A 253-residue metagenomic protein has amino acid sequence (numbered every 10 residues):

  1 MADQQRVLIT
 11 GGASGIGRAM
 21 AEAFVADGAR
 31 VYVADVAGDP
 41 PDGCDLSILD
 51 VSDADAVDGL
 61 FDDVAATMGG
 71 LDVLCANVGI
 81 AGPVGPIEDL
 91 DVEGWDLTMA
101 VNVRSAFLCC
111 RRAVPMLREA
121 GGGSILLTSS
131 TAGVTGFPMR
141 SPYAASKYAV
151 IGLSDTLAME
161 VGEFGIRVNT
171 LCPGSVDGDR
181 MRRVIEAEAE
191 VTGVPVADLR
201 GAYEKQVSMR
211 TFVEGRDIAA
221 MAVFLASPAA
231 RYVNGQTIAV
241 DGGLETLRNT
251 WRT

Functional and structural regions predicted by a protein language model:
A81-V84, N234-T253: Short C-terminal tail/terminal secondary-structure segment of NAD(P)H-dependent dehydrogenase/reductase domains
G85-I87, G94-D96, Y203: Substrate-binding pocket helix/loop in short-chain dehydrogenase/reductase
I87-E88, T135-P142, E163-F164, R210 (+1 more regions): Active-site loop immediately N-terminal to the catalytic Tyr-X3-Lys motif of short-chain dehydrogenase/reductase
C110, S146, S154: Active-site helix of classical SDR
S130: Residue(s) in the substrate-gating loop at a strand-loop-helix junction that position the organic substrate next
G162, R167, V233-G235: Short, small/polar-rich loop/turn modules that mediate ligand/substrate recognition or access, typified
T170, G178, G193-V233, V240-G242: C-terminal helical subdomain
